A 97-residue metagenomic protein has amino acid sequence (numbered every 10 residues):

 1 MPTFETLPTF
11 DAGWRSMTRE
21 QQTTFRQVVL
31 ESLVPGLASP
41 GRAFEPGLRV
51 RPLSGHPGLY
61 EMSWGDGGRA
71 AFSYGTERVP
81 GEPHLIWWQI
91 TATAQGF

Functional and structural regions predicted by a protein language model:
M1, A12-R15, P57-F97: Enriched for short, Lys/Arg-rich terminal
M1-L33: Arg/Lys-rich, positively charged N-terminal/basic patches that mediate binding to nucleic acids
S32-L33, A43-E45, R69-A70, I86: Short amphipathic alpha-helical interaction elements located at domain edges and within/adjacent to intrinsically
V34-M62: A short, surface-exposed loop/turn module that caps and links secondary-structure elements
